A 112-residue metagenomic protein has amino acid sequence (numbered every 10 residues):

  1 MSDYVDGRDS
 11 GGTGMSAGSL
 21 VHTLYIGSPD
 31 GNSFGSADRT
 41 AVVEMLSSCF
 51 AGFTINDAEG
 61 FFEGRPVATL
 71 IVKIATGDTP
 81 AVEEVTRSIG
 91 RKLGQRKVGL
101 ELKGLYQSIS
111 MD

Functional and structural regions predicted by a protein language model:
S2-D112: Positively charged, small/polar-rich N-terminal and surface patches that mediate targeting and assembly and bind
